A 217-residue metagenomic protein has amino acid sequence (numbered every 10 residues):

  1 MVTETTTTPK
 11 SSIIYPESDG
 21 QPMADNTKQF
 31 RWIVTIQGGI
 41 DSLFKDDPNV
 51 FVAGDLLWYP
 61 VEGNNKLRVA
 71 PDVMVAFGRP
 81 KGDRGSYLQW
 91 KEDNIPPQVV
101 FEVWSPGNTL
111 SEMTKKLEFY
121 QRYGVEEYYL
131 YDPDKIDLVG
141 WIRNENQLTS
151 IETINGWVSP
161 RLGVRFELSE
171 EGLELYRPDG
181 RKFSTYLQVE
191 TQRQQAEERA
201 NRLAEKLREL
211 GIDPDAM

Functional and structural regions predicted by a protein language model:
V2-A24, S42, W58-P71, A76-V99 (+2 more regions): C-terminal interaction segment
N26-G54, V61-V69: Acidic-basic catalytic patches of nuclease active cores, encompassing PD-(D/E)XK and other metal-cofactor nuclease
F51-A53, Y129-D132: A structural signal for short, well-ordered beta-strand segments and their strand-loop junctions that often border
